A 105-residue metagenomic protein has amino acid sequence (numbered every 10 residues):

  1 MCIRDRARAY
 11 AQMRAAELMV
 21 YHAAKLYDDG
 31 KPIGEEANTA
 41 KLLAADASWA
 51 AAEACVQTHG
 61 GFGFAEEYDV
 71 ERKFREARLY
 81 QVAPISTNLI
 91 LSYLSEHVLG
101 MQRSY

Functional and structural regions predicted by a protein language model:
M1-Y105: Alpha-helical interface subdomain recognition
